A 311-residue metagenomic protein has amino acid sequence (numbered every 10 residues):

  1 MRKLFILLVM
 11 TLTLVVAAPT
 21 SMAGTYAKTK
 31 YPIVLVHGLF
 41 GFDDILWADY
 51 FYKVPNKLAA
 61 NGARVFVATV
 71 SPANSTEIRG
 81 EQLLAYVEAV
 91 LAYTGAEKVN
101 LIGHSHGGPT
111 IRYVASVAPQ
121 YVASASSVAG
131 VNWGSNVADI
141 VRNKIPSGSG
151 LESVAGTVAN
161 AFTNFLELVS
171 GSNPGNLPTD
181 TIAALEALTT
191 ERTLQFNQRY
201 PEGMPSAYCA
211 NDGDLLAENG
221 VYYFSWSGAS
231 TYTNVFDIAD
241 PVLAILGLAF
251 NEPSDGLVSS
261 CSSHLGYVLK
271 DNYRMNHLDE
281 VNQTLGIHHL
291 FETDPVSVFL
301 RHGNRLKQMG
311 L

Functional and structural regions predicted by a protein language model:
M1-L4: Positively charged n-region of N-terminal signal peptides that target proteins for export
L7-V16: Bacterial N-terminal signal peptides
A18-A23: Sec/Tat signal peptide C-region and signal peptidase I cleavage site
T25-V99, S147, L151, A155: Active-site catalytic motif of lipid deacylating hydrolases and related acyltransferases
V36-L39, A68-A73, H104-S105, S127-V131 (+1 more regions): Active-site-proximal beta-strand/loop segments in catalytic clefts of secreted hydrolases
H37, E81-R192, D255: Serine-dependent carboxylesterase/thioesterase catalytic core of lipase-like alpha/beta-hydrolase/SGNH enzymes
V169-N234: Serine-hydrolase catalytic core
Y208-L311: C-terminal catalytic-base region of ester-bond hydrolases, centering on the histidine of the charge-relay
